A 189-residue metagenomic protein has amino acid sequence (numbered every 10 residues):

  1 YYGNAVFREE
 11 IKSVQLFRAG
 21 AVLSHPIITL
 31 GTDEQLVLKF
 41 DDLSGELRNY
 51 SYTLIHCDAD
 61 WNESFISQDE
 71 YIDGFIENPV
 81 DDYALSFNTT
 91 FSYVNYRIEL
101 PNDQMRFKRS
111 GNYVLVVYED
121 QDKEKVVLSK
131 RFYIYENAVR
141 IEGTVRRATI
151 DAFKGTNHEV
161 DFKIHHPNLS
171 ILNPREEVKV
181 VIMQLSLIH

Functional and structural regions predicted by a protein language model:
V6-H56, A152-N168: Contiguous beta-strand segments within globular domains
Y52, G111, L172-M183: Beta-strand-rich binding/interaction modules
A59-W61, M105, E119-V126: Short acidic/polar inter-strand loop motif in beta-rich domains
I72-Y93: Extended, solvent-exposed segments with strong compositional bias
S92-M105, S110-D120: Ligand-binding face of N-terminal immunoglobulin V-set domains in extracellular IgSF glycoproteins
S129-Y133: C-terminal edge beta-strand
I134-N157: Low-complexity, Pro/Ser/Thr- and charge-rich linker/hinge segments at domain boundaries
H189: Conserved small/polar residues in nucleotide/adenosyl-binding loops
